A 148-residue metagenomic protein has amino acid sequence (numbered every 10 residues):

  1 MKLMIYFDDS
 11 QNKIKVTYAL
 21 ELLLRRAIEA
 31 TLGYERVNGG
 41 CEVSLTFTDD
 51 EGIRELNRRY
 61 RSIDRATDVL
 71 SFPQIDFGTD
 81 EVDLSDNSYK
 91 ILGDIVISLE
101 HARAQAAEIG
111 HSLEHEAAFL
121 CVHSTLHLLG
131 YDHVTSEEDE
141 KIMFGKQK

Functional and structural regions predicted by a protein language model:
M1-A118, L126-K148: An acidic/histidine-cluster motif and surrounding catalytic segment that typifies divalent-metal-assisted enzyme active
